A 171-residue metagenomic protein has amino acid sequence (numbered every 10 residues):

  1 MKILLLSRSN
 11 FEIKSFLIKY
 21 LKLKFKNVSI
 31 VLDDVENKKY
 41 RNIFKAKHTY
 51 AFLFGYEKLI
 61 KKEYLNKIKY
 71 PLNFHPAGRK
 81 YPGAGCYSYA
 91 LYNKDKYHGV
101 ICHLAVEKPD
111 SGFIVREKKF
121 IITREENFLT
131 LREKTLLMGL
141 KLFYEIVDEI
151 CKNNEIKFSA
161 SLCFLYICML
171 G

Functional and structural regions predicted by a protein language model:
K2, Y56-C168: Donor/substrate-binding cores of folate-linked one-carbon enzymes
K2-Y20: N-terminal beta1-alpha1 ligand-phosphate binding loop
L6-N10, D33-D34, F54-G55: Structural motif
I13-K14, Y40, L59-K62: Short, well-ordered alpha-helical microsegments
L21-K26: Short helix-loop-beta junction
N27-K38: A short beta-strand-loop structural module common to alpha/beta enzyme folds
K38-K47: Short amphipathic alpha-helix with an adjacent loop that forms part of the alpha/beta core around
Y50: Short, Asp-centered acidic motifs that coordinate Mg2+ and/or phosphate in catalytic or ligand-binding sites
